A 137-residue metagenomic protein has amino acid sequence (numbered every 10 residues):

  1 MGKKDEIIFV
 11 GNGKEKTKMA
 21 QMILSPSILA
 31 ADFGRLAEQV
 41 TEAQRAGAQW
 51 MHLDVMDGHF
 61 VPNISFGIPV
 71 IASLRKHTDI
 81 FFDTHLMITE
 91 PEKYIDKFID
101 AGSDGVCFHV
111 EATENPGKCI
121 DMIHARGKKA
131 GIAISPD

Functional and structural regions predicted by a protein language model:
F9-A30, A37-E38: N-terminal amphipathic alpha-helix/helix-capping segment at the start of soluble metabolic enzymes
I23-S27, M51-L53, F82-L86, V106-F108 (+1 more regions): Hydrophobic faces of well-ordered beta-strands that scaffold small-molecule active sites in alpha/beta enzyme cores
D32-R35, H77, K93-Y94, S103-D137: Conserved anion-binding
L36, A43, D54, F98: Conserved, mostly hydrophobic/aromatic
R45-W50, S103: A structural motif
M51-I68: Glycine-rich, proline-tolerant flexible connector loops at the mouths of alpha/beta enzymes
I64-T84, M122-G131: Alpha-helix-loop-beta-strand connector modules within alpha/beta enzyme cores
